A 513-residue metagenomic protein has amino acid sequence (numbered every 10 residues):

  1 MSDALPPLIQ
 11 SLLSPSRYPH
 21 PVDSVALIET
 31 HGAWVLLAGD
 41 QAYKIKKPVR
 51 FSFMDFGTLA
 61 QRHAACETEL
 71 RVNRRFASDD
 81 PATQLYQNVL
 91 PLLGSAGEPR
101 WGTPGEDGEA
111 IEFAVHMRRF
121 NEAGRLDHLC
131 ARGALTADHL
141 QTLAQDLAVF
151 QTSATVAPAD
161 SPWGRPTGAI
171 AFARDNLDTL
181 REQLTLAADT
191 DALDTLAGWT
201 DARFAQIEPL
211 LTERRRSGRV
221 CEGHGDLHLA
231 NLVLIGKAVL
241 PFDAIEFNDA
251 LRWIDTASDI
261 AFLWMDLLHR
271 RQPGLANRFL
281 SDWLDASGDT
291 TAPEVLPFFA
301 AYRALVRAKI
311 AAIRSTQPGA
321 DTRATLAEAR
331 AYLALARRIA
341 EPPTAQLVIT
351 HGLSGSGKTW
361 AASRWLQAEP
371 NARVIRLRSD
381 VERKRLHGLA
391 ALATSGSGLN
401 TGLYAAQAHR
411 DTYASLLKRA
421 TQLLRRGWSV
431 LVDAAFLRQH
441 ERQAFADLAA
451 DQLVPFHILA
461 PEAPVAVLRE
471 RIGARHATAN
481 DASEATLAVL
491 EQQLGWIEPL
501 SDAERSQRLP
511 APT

Functional and structural regions predicted by a protein language model:
M1-H116, N121, R125, I235-A238: Conserved NTP-binding catalytic cores of kinases and kinase-like/nucleotidyltransferase enzymes across multiple kinase
F53-A60, R100-I111, V115-L229, V233-Q346: ATP-dependent phospho-/nucleotidyl transfer catalytic cores
V348-T350: Hydrophobic anchor at the beta1->P-loop junction of P-loop NTPases
K358: Conserved lysine of the Walker
A361, W365: Hydrophobic positions on the alpha1 helix immediately C-terminal to the Walker A/P-loop
L366-W428, A466, E470, A474-H476: Conserved substrate/cofactor phosphate-moiety recognition/catalytic segment in nucleotide-dependent phosphotransferases
D451-I472: Conserved phosphate-donor/acceptor-positioning beta-strand/loop module used by diverse small-molecule
A474-T513: Small-molecule kinase domains that catalyze NTP-dependent phosphoryl transfer to phosphate-bearing small molecules
